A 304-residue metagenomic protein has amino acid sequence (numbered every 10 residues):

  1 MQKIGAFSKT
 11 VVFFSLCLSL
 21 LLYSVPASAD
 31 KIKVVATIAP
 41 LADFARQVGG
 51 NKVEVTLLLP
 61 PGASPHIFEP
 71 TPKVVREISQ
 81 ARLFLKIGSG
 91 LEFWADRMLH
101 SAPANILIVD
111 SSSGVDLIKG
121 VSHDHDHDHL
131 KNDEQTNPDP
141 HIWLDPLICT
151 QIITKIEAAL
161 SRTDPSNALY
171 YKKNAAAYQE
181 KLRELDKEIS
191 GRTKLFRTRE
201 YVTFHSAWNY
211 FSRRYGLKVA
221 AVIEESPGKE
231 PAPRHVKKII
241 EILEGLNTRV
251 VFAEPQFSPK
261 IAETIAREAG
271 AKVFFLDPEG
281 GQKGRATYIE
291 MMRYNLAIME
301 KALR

Functional and structural regions predicted by a protein language model:
Q2-F14: Bacterial N-terminal signal peptides that target proteins for export
L16-L20: Hydrophobic helical h-region of N-terminal Sec-dependent signal peptides in bacterial secretory/periplasmic proteins
S28-R304: Extracytoplasmic metal-acquisition and chelation regions
